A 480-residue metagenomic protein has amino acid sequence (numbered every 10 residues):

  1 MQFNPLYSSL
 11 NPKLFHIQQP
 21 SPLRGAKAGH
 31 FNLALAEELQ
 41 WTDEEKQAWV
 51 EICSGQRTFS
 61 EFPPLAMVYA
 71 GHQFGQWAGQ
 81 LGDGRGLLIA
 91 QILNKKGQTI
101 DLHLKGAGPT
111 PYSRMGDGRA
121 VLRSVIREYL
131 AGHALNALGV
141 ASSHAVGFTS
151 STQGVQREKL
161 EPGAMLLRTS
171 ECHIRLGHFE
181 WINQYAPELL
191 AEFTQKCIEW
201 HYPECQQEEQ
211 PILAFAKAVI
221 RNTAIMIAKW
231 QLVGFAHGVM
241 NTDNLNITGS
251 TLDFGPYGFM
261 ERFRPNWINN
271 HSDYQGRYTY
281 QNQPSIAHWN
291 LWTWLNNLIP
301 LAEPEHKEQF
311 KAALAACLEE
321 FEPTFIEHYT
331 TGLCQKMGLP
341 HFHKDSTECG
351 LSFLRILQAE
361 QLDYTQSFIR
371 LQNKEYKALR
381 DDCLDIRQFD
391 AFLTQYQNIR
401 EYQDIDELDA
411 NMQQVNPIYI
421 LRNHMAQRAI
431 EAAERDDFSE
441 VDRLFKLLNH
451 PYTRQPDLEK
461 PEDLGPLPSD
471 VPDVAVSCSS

Functional and structural regions predicted by a protein language model:
M1-A70, N269, Y274-S480: Regulatory N- and C-terminal appendages and interdomain linkers associated with kinase/kinase-like NTP transferase
M1-L6, H16-P20, G97-L102, L160-M165 (+5 more regions): Short, functional N-terminal and low-complexity linear motifs
Y7-N11, I100-P111, T194, I198 (+2 more regions): Active-site-adjacent bridging/hinge elements
Q19-S21, D117-R119, L213-A214: Short, contiguous strand/loop micro-motifs
G25-A28, L33-Q206, S250, N290 (+5 more regions): Conserved ATP-binding subdomain of kinase catalytic cores across diverse folds
V125, G154-H237, I247-R355: ATP-dependent phospho-/nucleotidyl transfer catalytic cores
D243: Conserved protein-kinase catalytic-loop position immediately C-terminal to the HRD catalytic Asp
